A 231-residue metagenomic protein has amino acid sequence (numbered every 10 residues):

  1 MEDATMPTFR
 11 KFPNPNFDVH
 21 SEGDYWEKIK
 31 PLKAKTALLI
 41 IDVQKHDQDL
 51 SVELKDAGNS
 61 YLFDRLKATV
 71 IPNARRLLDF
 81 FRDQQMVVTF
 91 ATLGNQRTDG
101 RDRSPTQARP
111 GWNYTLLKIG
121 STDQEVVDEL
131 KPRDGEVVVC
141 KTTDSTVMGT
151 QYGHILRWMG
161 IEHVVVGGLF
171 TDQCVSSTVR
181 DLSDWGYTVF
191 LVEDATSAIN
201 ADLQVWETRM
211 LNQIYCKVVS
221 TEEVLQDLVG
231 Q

Functional and structural regions predicted by a protein language model:
M1-A37, D79-Q84, Q96-D99, Q107-Q231: Active-site-adjacent betaalpha module
A34-T36, L50-F81, Q85-V88: A short alpha/beta connector and helix-capping loop motif
L39-I41: Short hydrophobic beta-strand that contains or immediately precedes a catalytic carboxylate
V43, T92, E193: A cross-domain feature marking catalytic cores of carbohydrate-active enzymes and several ubiquitous metabolic/repair
Q44-L50: Short acidic, Gly/Ser-rich segments with clustered Asp/Glu that frequently serve as metal-coordination loops in enzyme
E53-N59, D102-Q107, L182: Surface-exposed, active-site-proximal loop segments in enzymatic domains
T89, L93-N95: A basic- and aromatic-enriched beta-loop-alpha substructure that forms the phosphate/nucleotide- and DNA/RNA-contacting
